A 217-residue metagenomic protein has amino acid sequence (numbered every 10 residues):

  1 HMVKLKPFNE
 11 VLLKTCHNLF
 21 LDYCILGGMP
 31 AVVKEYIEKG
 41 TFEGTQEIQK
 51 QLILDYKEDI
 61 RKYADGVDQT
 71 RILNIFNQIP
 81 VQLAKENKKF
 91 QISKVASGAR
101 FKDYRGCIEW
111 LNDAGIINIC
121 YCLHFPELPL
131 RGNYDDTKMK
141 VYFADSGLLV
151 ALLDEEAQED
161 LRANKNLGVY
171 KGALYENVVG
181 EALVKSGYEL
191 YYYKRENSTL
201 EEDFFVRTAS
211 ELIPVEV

Functional and structural regions predicted by a protein language model:
H1-G28: Amphipathic alpha-helical segments of the small helical/lid subdomains adjacent to P-loop NTPase cores
D22, L26-M29, V33-E211: Accessory nucleic acid-recognition modules appended to NTPase machines
E211-V217: Active-site ExK catalytic segment of metal-dependent nucleases
